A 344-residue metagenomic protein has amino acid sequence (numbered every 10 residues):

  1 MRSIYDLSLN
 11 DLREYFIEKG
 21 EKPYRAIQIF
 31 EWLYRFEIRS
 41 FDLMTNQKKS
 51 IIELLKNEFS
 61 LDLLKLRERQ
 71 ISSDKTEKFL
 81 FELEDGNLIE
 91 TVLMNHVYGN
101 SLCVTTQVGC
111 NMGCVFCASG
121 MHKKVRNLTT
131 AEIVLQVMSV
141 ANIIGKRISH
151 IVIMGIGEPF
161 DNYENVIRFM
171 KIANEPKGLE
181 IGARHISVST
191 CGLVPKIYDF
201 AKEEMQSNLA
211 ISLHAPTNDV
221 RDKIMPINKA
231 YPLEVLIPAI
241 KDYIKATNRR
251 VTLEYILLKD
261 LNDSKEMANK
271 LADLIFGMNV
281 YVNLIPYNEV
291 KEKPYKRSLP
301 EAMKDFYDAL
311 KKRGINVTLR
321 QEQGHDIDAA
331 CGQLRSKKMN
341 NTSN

Functional and structural regions predicted by a protein language model:
M1-I89, K241-R249, L257-N344: Auxiliary Fe-S-binding modules of radical SAM enzymes
Q28, Q107, I133-Q136, Q321: Glutamine-centric residue-chemistry signal
E77, I89, N100-V104, M112 (+1 more regions): Generic beta-strand structural signal
L93-M94, N165: Residue-level structural signal for beta-strand termini and adjacent loop
N95-E132: Canonical Radical SAM [4Fe-4S] cluster-binding loop centered on the CxxxCxxC motif and its immediate flanking residues
M121-H150: Conserved alpha-helical substructure of the radical SAM core
A141-H150, G155-R313, V317: Conserved AdoMet/S-adenosylmethionine-binding subsite of the radical SAM
